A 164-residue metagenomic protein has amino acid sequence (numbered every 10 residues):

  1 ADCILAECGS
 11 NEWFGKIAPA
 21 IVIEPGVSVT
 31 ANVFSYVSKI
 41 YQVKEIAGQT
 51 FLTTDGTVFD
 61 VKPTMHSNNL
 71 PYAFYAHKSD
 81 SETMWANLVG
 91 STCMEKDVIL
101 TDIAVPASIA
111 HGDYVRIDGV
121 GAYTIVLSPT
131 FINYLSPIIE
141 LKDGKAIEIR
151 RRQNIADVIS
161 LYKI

Functional and structural regions predicted by a protein language model:
C3, G9-I164: Charged (often Lys/Glu-rich) extended helix/loop segments that serve as interaction or gating elements
